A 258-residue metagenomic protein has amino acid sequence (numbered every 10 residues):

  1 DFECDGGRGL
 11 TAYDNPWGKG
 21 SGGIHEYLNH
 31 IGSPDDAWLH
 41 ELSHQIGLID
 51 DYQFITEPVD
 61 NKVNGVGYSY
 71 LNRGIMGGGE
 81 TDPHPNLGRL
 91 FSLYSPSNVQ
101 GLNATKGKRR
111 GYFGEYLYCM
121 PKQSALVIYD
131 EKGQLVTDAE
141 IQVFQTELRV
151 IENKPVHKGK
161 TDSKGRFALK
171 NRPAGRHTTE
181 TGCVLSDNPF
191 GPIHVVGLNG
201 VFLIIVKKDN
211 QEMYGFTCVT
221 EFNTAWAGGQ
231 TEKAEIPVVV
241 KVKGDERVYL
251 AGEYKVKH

Functional and structural regions predicted by a protein language model:
D1-V63, D209-Q211: Metzincin-family zinc-dependent endopeptidase catalytic domain
E57-H258: Replace "(M1/M4/M9/M12/WLM)" with "(e.g., M1/M4/M8/M9/M12/M26/WLM)" and add "not limited to" to clarify scope
